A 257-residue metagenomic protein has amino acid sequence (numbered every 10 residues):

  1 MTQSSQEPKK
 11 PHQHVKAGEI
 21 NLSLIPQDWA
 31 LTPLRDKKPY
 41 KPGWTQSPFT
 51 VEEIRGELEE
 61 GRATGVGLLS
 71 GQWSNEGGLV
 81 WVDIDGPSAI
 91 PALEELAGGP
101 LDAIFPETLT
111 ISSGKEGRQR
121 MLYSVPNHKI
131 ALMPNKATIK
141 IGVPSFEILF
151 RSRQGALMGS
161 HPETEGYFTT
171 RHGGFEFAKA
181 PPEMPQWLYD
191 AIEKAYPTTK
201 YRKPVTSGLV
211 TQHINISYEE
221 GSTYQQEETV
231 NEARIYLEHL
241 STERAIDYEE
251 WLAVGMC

Functional and structural regions predicted by a protein language model:
M1-I214, Y218: Conserved phosphate/metal-binding and DNA-contacting active-site motifs used in DNA phosphodiester-bond processing
Y218-I246: C-terminal accessory/binding modules appended to enzymatic or scaffolding proteins
D247-W251: Generic helix N-cap/helix-start motif at coil->alpha-helix transitions
L252-C257: Amphipathic alpha-helical segments that form the core helices of the histone-fold
